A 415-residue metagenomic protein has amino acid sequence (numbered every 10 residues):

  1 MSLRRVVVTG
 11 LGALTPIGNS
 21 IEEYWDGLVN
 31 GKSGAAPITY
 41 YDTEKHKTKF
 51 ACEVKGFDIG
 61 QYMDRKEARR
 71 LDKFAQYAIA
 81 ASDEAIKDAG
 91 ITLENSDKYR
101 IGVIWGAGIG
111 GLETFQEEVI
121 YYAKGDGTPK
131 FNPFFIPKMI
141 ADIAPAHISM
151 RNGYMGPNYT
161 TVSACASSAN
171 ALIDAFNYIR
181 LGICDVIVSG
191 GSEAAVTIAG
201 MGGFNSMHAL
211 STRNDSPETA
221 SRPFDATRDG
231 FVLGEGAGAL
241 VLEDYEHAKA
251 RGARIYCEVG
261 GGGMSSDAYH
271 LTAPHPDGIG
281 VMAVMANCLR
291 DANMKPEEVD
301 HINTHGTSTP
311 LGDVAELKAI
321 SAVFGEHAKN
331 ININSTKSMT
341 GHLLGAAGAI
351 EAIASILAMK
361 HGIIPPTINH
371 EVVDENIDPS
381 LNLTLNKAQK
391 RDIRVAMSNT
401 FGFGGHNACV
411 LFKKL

Functional and structural regions predicted by a protein language model:
M1-E67, A89, E246-E258, I353-T367 (+1 more regions): ACP-dependent fatty acid/polyketide chain-elongation machinery
M1-V8, N95-K98, A292-E298, K329 (+1 more regions): Flexible, low-complexity linker/loop segments at domain and module junctions
R5-T9, A36, D215-A292, H301: Condensing-enzyme catalytic core mediating Claisen C-C bond formation in acyl metabolism
V8, E23-W25, K32-S163, S192-M201 (+1 more regions): Conserved beta-ketoacyl condensing-enzyme motif
G10, L28, S82, V103 (+10 more regions): Conserved small-residue
A78-I91, A144, S149-N152, N158-E193 (+4 more regions): Active-site-proximal alpha-helical scaffold in enzymes
G125-N132, I173, N177, E193-A250 (+2 more regions): Glycine-/small-residue-rich "gating" segment that lines the acyl/pantetheine channel and substrate pocket
I183-D229, G262-P276, G306-D313, N330-L381: Acyl-CoA/ACP chain-elongation machinery
